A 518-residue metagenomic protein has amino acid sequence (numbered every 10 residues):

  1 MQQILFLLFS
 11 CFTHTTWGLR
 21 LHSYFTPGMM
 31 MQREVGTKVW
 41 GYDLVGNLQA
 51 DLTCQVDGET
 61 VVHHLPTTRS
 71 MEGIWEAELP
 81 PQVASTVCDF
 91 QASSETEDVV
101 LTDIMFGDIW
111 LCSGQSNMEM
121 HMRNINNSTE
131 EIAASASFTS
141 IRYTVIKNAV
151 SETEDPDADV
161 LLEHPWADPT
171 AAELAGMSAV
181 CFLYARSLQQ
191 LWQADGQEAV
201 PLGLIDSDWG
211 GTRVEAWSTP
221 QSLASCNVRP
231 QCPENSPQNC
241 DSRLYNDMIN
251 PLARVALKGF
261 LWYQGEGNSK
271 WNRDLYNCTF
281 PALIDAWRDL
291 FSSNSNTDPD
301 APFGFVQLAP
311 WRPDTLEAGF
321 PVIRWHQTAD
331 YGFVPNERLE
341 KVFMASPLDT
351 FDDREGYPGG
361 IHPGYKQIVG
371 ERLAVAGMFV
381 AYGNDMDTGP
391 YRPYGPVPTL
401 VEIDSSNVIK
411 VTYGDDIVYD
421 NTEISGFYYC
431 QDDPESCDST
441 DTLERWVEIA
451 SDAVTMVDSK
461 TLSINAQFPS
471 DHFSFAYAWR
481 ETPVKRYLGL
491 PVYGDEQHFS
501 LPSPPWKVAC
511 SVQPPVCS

Functional and structural regions predicted by a protein language model:
Q2-G18: Cleavable N-terminal signal peptides of Sec/SRP-targeted secreted and luminal proteins
W17-S518: Cell-envelope and extracellular/periplasmic
